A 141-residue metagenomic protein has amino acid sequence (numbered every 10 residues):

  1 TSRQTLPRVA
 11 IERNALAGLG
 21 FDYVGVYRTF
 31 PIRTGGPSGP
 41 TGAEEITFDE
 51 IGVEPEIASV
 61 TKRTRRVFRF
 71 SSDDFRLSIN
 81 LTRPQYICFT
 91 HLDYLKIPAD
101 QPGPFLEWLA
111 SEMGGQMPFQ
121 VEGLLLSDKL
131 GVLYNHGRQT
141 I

Functional and structural regions predicted by a protein language model:
T1-I141: Non-transmembrane, aqueous-exposed alpha-helical and coiled segments at domain scale
